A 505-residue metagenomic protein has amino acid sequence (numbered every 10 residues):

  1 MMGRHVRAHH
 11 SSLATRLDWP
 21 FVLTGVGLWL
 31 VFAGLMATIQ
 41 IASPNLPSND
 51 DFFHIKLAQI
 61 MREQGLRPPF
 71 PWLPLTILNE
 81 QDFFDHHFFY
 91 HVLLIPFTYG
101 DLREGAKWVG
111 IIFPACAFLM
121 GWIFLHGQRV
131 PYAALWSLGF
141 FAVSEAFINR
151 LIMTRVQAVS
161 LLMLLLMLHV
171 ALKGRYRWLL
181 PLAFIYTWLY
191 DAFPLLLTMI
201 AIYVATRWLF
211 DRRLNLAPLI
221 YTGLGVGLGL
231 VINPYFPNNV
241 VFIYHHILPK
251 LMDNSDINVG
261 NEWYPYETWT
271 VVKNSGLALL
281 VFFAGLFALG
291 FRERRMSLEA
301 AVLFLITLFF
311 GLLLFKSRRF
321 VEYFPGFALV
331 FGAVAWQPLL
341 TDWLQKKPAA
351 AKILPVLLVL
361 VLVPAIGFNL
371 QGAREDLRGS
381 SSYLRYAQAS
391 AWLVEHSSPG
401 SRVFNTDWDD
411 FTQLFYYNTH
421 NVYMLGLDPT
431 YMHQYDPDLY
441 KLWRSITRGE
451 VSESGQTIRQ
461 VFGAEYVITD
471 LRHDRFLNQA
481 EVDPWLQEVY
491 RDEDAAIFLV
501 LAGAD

Functional and structural regions predicted by a protein language model:
A37-A115: Active-site lumenal/periplasmic loops and adjacent helix-entry segments of GT-C-fold, multi-pass membrane
P71-L75, D85-P96, V241-G276: Juxtamembrane membrane-water interface segments that cap and precede transmembrane helices
W108-R129: Transmembrane-helix motifs of polytopic, lipid-linked glycan transferases
S144-F147, L165-V170, R177-A192, I200 (+2 more regions): Membrane-interface alpha helices of multi-pass inner-membrane proteins
L164-W178, L286-R295: Membrane-interface transmembrane helices that cradle and orient dolichyl/undecaprenyl
D211-I220, A284-I306: Membrane-interface helix-loop-helix junctions at transmembrane boundaries of multi-pass membrane enzymes, predominantly
Q345-H396, W408-T412, L427-Y431, R444-E453 (+2 more regions): Membrane-proximal, lumen/periplasm-facing interface regions of secretory-pathway glyco- and lipid-modifying enzymes
E395-P437, Q460, A464-R472, F498: Short periplasmic/luminal acceptor-recognition loop of GT-C membrane glycosyltransferases, typified by
